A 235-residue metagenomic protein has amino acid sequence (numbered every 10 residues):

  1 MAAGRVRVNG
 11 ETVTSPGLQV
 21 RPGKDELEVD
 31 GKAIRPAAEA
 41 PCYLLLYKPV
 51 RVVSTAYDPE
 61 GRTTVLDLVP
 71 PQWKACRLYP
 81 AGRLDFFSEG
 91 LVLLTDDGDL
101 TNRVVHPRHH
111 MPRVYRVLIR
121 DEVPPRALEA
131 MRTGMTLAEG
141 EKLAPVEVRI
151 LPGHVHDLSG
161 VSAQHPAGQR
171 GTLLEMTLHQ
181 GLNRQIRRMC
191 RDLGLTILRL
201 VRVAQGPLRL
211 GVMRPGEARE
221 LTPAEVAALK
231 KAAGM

Functional and structural regions predicted by a protein language model:
M1-M235: Basic, flexible Lys/Arg- and Gly-enriched helix-loop patches that mediate nucleic-acid binding at interfaces with rRNA
